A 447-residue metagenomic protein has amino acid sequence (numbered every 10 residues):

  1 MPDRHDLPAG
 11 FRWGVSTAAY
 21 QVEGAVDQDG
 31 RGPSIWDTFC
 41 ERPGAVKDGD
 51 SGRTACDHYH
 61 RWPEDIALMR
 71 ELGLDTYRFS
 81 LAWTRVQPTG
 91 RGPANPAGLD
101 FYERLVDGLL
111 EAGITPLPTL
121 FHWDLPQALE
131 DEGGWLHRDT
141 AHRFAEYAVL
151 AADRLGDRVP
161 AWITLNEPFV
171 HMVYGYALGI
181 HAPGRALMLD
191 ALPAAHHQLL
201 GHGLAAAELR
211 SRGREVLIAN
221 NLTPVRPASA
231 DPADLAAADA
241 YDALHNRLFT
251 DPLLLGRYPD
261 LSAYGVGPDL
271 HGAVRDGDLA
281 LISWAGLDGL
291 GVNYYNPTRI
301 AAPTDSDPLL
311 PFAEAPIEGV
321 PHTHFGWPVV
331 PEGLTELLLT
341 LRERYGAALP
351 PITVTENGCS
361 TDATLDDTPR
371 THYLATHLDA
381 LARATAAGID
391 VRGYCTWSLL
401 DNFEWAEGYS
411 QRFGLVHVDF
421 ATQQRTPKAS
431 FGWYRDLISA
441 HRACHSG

Functional and structural regions predicted by a protein language model:
P2-V46, T89-R91, L99-D367, H372-G447: Active-site region of glycoside hydrolase catalytic domains
P33-A67, L72: Aromatic- and Gly/Pro-rich amphipathic surface segment
D57-E64, L72, L81, A97-R104 (+2 more regions): Generic alpha-helix structural propensity
R61-A82, W284-G289, R344: Catalytic domains of carbohydrate-active enzymes, especially glycoside hydrolases
L81-A94: Glycine-rich, proline-tolerant flexible connector loops at the mouths of alpha/beta enzymes
